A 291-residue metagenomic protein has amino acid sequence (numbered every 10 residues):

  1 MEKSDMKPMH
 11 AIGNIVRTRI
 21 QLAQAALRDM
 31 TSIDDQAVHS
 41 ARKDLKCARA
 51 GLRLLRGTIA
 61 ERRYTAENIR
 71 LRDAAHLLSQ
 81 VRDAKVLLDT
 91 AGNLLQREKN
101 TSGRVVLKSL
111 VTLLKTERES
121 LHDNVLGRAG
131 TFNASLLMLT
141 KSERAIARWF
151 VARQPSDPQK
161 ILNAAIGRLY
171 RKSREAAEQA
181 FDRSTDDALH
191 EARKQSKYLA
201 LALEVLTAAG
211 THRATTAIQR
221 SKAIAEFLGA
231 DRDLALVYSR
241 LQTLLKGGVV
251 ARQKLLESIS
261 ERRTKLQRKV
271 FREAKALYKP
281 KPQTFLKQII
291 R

Functional and structural regions predicted by a protein language model:
M1-R291: Cationic, histidine-enriched alpha-helical/coil surfaces that engage anionic ligands
